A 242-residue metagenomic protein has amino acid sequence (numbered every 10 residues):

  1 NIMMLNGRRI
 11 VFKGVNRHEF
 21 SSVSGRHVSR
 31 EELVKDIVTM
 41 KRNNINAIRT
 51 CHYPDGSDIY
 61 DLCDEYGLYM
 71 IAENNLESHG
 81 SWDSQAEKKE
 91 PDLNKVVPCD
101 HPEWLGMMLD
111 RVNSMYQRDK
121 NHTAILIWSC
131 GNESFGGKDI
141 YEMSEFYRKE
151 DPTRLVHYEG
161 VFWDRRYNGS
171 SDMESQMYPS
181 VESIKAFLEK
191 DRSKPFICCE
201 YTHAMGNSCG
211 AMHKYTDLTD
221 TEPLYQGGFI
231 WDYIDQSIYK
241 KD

Functional and structural regions predicted by a protein language model:
N1-R42, D61: N-terminal carbohydrate-binding accessory modules
I37-T39, A47-D242: Substrate-binding/catalytic cleft of secreted carbohydrate-active enzymes, primarily glycoside hydrolases
